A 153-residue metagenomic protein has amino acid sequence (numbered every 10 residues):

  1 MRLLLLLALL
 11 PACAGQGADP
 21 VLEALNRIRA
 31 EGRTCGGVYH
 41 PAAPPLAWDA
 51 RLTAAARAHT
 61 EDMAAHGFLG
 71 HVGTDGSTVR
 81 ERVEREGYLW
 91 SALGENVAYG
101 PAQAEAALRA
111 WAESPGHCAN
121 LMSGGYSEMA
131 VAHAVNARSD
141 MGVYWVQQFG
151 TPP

Functional and structural regions predicted by a protein language model:
M1-L3: Positively charged n-region of N-terminal signal peptides that target proteins for export
L6-G15: Hydrophobic h-region of N-terminal signal peptides that target proteins for export in Gram-negative bacteria
G15-A65: A short alpha-helix/helix-coil micro-patch that ends at or immediately precedes a cysteine
C35-G36, G70, C118: Short, polar/charged, Gly/Pro-enriched helix-capping and turn/loop motifs at alpha-helix termini and inter-helix linkers
D49-Q103, L121: Short, surface-exposed glycine/acidic/tryptophan-bearing loops
W90, G94, A98-P153: Disulfide-stabilized extracellular recognition modules
